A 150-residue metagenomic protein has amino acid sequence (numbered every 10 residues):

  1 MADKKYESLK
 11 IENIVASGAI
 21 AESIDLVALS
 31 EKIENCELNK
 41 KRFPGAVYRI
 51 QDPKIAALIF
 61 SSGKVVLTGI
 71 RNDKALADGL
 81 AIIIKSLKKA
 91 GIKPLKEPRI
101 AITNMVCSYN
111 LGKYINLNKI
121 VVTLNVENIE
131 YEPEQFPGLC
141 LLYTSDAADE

Functional and structural regions predicted by a protein language model:
M1-L142: Intrinsically disordered, low-complexity polar/charged tails and linkers
Y143-E150: Conserved small/polar residues in nucleotide/adenosyl-binding loops
